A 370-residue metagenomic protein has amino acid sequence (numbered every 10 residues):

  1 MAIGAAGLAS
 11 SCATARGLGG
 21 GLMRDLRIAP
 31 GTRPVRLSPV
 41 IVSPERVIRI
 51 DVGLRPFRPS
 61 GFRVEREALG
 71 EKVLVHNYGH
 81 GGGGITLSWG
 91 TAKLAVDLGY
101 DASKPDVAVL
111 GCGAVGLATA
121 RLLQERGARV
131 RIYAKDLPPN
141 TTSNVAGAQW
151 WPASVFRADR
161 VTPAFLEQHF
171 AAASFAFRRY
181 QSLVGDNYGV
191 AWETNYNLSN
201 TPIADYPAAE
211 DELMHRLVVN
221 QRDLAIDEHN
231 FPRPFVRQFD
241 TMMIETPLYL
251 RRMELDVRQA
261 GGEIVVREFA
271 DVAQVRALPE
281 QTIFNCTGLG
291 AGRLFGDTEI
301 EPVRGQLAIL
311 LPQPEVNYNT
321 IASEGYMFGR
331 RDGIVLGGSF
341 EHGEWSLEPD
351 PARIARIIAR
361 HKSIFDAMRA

Functional and structural regions predicted by a protein language model:
M1-G20: N-terminal export signals
G20-G70, G79, I85-L87, K93 (+4 more regions): Active-site substrate-recognition segment that forms the wall of the catalytic cavity or substrate channel
D51-E71, S143-V145, F175, R179-D256: Flavin (FAD/FMN) cofactor-binding and adjacent substrate-gating region of FAD-dependent oxidoreductase domains
G83-L87, A164-S174, R237-R252, E348-P349: Short beta-strand to alpha-helix junction loop
P105-G113: Beta1/beta-strand and adjacent pyrophosphate-binding region of the FAD-binding site in flavoprotein oxidoreductases
L110, Q281-T287: Short hydrophobic core segments
D136-A172, N220-E228: Glycine-rich active-site loop/strand segments that organize a redox cofactor
E263-A277: A conserved short coil-to-beta-strand element within the FAD-binding core of flavoproteins
